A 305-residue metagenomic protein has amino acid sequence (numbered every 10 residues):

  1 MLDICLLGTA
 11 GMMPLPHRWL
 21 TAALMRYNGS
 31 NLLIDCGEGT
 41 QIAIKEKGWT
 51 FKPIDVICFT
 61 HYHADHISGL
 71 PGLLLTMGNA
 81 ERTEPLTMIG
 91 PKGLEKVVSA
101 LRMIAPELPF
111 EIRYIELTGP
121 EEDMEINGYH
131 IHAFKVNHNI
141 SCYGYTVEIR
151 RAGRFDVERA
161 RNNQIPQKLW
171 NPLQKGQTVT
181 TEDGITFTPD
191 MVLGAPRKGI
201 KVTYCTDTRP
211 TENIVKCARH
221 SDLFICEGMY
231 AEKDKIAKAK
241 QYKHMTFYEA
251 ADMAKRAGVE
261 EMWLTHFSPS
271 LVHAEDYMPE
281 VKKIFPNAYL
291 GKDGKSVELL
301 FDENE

Functional and structural regions predicted by a protein language model:
M1-K47, P85, Y145-V147, G194-C205 (+1 more regions): Conserved beta-strand hairpin/beta-sheet module of binuclear metal-dependent hydrolase folds, prominently
C5, I89, R113-T118, H132-F134 (+1 more regions): General small-molecule cofactor/ligand-binding pocket signal
I34-G37, I54-Y62, G90-P91, T203-T208 (+3 more regions): Active-site neighborhood of phospho(di)ester-bond hydrolases with catalytic His/Asp-centered motifs
G39-I89, R113-E121: Active-site metal-binding motif and surrounding structural segment of the metallo-beta-lactamase
G69-M77, V98-L101, V272-E280: Metal-dependent catalytic neighborhoods of phosphoester/phosphodiester hydrolases
K96-A105, Y114-G119: A gly/proline- and charged-residue-enriched helix-loop-helix capping module
P120-L264, H273-P279, I284, L300-E305: Metal-dependent phosphodiesterase/nuclease catalytic metal-binding core
P286-S296: Conserved phosphate-binding/catalytic loops in two-lobed NTP-binding clefts
